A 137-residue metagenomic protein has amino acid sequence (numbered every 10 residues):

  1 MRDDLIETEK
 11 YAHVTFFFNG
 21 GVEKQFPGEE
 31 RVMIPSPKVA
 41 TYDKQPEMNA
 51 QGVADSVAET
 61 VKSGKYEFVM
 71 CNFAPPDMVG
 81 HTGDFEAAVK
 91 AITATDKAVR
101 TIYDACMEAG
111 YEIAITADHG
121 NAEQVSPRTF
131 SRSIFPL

Functional and structural regions predicted by a protein language model:
M1-L137: Feature captures the catalytic ectodomains and active-site-proximal regions of enzymes that hydrolyze or transfer
